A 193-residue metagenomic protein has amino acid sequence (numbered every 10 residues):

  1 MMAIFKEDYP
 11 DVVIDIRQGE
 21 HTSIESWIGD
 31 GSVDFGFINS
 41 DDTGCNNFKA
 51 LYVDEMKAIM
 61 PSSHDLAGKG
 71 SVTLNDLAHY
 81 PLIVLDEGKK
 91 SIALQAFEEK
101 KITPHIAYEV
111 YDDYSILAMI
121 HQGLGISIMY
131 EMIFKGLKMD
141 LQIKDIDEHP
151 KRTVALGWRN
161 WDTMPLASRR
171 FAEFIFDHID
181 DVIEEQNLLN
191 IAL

Functional and structural regions predicted by a protein language model:
M1-P10, N75-D76, K90-H105: Ligand-binding cleft/hinge of the Venus flytrap
M1-T43, E109-V110: Central regulatory/effector-binding core of bacterial HTH transcription factors
T22, G29, V33, N39-N46 (+2 more regions): A ligand-binding cleft/hinge motif common to bilobed small-molecule-binding domains
E25-S26, K49, N75, L117-A118 (+1 more regions): Alpha-helical segments flanking ligand/cofactor-binding loops in enzyme cores
S40-D41, S62, E87, E131-I133 (+1 more regions): Short secondary-structure boundary segments
N46-M56, M60-L82: Flexible hinge/capping segments at coil-to-helix
N47-K57, E131-M132, M139-T153: Short beta-strand->loop
I143-E185: A late-sequence structural motif
